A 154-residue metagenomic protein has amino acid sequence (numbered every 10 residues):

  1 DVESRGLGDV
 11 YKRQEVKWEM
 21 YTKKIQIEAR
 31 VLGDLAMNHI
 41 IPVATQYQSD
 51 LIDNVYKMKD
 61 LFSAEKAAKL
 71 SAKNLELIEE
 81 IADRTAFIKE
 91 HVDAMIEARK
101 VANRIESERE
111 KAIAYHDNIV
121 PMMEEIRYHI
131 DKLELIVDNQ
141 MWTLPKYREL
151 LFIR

Functional and structural regions predicted by a protein language model:
D1-L7, Y11: Single conserved hydrophobic/aromatic residue that forms the stacking wall/gate of nucleotide- or nucleobase-binding
R5-G6, A29, K59-K69, D138-M141: Glycine-centered secondary-structure boundary/capping sites
K12-R13, K17-A29, L61-A67: Short, charge-rich amphipathic alpha-helices with coiled-coil/heptad character
Q14-E15, I27, N54-M58, A86 (+1 more regions): Long, contiguous binding/interaction regions
E19-M20, K24-I27, L32-I52, Y56 (+2 more regions): Extended alpha-helical coiled-coil "stalk/arm" regions that scaffold and mediate dimerization/assembly in large
Q26-A29, G33, A67-L70, N74-L77 (+4 more regions): Amphipathic alpha-helical coiled-coil segments and their boundaries
L35, H39-Q46, D50, E76 (+2 more regions): Charged, amphipathic alpha-helical oligomerization/scaffolding segments
D53-A102: Generic long, charged, amphipathic alpha-helical segments
